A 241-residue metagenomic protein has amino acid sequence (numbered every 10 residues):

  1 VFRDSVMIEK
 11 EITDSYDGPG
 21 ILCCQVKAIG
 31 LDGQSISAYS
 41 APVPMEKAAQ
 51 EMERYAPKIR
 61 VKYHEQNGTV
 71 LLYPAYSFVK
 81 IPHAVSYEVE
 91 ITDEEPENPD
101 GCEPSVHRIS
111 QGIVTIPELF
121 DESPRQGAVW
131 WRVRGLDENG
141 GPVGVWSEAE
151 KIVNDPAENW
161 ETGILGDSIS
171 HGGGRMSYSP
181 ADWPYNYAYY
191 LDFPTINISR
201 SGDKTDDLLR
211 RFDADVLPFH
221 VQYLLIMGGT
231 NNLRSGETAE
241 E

Functional and structural regions predicted by a protein language model:
V1-I21, I91-P124: Recognizes extended acidic, P/S/T-rich segments that occur within or adjacent to Ig-like beta-sandwich modules
D14-Q34, S123-N139: Beta-strand-rich modules
L31-E51, E138-N154: Extracellular fibronectin type III
E46-P74: Short, compositionally biased P/S/T/A/G/V-rich stretches that sit at domain boundaries
L71-A84: Conserved aromatic anchor
Y87-V89: Short beta-strand elements bearing conserved aromatic residues within extracellular beta-rich modules
V145-S201, R211-H220: Serine-esterase "nucleophile elbow" of acetyl-processing enzymes
Y185-Y190, D207-E241: Alpha-helical cap/lid subdomain in secreted, periplasmic, or secretory-pathway luminal O-acyl-processing enzymes
